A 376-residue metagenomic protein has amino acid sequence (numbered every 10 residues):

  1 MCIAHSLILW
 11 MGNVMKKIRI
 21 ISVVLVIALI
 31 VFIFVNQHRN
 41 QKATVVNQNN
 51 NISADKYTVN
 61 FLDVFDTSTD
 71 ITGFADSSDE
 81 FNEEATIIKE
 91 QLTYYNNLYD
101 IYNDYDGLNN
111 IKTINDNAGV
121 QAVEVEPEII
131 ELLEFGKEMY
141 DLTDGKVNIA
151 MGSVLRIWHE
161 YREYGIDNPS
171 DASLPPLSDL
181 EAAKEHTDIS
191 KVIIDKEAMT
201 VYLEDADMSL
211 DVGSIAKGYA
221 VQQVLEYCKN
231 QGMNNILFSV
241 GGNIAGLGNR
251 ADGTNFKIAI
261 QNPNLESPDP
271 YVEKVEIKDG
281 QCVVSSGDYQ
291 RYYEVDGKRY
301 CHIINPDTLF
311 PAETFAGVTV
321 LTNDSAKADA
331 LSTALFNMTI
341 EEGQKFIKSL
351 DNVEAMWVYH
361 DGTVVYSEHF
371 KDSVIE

Functional and structural regions predicted by a protein language model:
C2-E376: Mature catalytic core of soluble alpha/beta enzymes
